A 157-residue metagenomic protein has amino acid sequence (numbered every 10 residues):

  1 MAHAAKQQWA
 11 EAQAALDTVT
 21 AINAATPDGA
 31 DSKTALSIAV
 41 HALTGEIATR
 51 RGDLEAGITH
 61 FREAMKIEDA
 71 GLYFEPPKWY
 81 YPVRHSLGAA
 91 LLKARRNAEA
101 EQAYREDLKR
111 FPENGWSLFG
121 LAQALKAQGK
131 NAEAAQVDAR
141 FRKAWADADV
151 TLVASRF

Functional and structural regions predicted by a protein language model:
D17-P27, R62-A70, E106-K109, R142-K143: Amphipathic alpha-helical segments of tetratricopeptide repeats
D31-S37, K78, P112: Residue signature of alpha-solenoid helical repeat architecture, marking inter-repeat boundaries and helix-start
